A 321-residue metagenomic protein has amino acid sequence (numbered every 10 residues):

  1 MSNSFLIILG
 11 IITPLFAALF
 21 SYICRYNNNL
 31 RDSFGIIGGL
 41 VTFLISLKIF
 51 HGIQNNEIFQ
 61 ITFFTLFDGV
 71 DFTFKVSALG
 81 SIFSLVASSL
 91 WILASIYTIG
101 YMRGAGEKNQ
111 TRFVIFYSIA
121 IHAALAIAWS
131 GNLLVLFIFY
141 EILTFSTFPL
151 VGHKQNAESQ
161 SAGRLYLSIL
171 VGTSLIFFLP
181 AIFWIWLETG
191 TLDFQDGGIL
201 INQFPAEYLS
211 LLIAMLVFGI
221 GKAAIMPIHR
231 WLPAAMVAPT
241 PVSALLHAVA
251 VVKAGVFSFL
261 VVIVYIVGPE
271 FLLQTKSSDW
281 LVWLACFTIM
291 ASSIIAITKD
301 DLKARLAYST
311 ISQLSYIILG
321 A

Functional and structural regions predicted by a protein language model:
M1-L6, L19-I115, E188-N202, V261 (+1 more regions): Transmembrane helix-loop-helix hairpins at membrane boundaries of multipass inner-membrane proteins
M1-L9, F72-V86, A126-I138, S210 (+1 more regions): Membrane-entry segments of alpha-helical transmembrane domains in multi-pass membrane proteins
I8-T13, G35-L40, L85, L170-S174 (+1 more regions): Hydrophobic H-region at the start of alpha-helical membrane spans
L9-Y26, I220-A224: N-terminal signal-anchor/start-transfer transmembrane helix
L93-T111, I115-L136, F145-A321: Hydrophobic transmembrane alpha-helices and their helix-loop junctions in integral membrane proteins
